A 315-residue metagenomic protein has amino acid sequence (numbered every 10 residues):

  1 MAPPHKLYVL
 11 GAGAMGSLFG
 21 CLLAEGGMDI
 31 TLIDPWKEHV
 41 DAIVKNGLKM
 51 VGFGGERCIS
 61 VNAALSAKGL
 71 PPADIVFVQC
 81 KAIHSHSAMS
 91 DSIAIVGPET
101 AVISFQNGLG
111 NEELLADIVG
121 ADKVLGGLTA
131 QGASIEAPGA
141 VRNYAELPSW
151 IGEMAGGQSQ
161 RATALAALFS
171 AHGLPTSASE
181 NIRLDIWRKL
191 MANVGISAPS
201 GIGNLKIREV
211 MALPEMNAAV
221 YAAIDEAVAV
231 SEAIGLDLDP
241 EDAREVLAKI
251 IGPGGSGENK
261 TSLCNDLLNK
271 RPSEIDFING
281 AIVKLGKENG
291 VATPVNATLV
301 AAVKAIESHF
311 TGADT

Functional and structural regions predicted by a protein language model:
M1-G55: NAD(P)+-binding Rossmann beta1-loop-alpha1 motif at the extreme N-terminus of oxidoreductases
A2-P3, Y221-T315: NAD(P)-dependent Rossmann-like dehydrogenase/reductase catalytic/cofactor-binding core
I33, E56-A140: Rossmann-like NAD(P)(H) cofactor-binding subdomain of soluble oxidoreductases
L48-A63, N193: N-terminal glycine-rich dinucleotide-binding loop that anchors FAD/FMN and/or NAD(P) in oxidoreductases
A94-I95, I118-K123, A140-E241: Internal alpha-helical scaffold of NAD(P)-dependent oxidoreductase catalytic cores
